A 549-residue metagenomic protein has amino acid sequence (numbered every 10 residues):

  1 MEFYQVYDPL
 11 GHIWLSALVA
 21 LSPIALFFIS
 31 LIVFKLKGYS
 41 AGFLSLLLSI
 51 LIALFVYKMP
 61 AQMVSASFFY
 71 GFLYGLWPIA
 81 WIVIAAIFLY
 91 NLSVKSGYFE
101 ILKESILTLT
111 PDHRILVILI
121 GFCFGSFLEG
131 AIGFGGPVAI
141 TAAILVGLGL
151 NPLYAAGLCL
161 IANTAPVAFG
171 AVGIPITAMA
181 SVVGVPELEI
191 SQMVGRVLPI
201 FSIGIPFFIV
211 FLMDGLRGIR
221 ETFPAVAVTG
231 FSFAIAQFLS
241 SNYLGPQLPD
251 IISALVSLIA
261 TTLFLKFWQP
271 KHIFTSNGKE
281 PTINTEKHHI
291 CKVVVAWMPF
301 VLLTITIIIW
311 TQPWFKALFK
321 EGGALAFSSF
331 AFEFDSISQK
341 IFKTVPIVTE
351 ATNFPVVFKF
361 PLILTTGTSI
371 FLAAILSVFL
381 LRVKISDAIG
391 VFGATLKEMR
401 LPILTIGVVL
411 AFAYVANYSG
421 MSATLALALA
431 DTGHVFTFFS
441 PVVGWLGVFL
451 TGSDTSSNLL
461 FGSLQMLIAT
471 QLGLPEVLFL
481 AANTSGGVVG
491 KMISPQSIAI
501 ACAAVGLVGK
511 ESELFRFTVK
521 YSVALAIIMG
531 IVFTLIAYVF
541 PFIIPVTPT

Functional and structural regions predicted by a protein language model:
D8-S22, G75-I79, I132-P137, L188-I203 (+3 more regions): Structural signature of hydrophobic alpha-helical transmembrane segments
V19-F28, L36-K58, A80-A86, V226 (+6 more regions): Hydrophobic mid-bilayer segments of alpha-helices in multi-pass membrane transport proteins, especially secondary
S65-L148, G157, R382-I468: Membrane-embedded alpha-helical segments and adjacent helix-loop junctions characteristic of multi-pass solute
R114-S126, P152-A165, P186-P206, G407-V408 (+2 more regions): Alpha-helical transmembrane segments of multi-pass membrane proteins
G136-I144, L160, G173-G184, F211-L212 (+3 more regions): Re-entrant/interfacial helical elements at transmembrane boundaries that shape and gate the permeation pathway
A168-K279, S485-T549: Juxtamembrane and boundary regions of transmembrane helices in multi-pass small-molecule transporters and channels
F238-F327: Active-site loops and adjacent core secondary-structure elements that bind or stabilize anionic groups
I290-V443, G447: Transmembrane helical segments that form the transport core of multi-pass membrane transport proteins
